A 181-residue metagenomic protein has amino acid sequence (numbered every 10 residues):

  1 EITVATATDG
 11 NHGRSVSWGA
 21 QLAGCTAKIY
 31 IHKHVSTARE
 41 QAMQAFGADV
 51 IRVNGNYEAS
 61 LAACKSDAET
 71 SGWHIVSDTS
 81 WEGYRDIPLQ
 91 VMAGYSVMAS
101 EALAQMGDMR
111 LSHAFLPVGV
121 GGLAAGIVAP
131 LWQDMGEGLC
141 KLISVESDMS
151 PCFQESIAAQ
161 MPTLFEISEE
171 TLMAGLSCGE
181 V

Functional and structural regions predicted by a protein language model:
I2-T6, R14-D67, C152-L164: Active-site-proximal loop->helix
V4-G10, L116-V120, E146: Active-site nucleophile and cofactor-binding loops and adjacent substrate-binding regions of central metabolic enzymes
G10-H12, A20, M43, A102 (+2 more regions): Buried hydrophobic positions in well-ordered alpha/beta secondary-structure cores of metabolic enzymes
C25-R39, S112, D134-M149: Short, acidic/small-residue loops that bind anionic groups at enzyme active sites
K28, I51, H74-V76, F115 (+1 more regions): Hydrophobic/aromatic beta-strand patches that form the interior of the parallel beta-sheet core in alpha/beta enzyme
A42, A59-S66, V97-Q105, H113 (+3 more regions): Alpha-helical scaffold segments in soluble metabolic enzymes
E58-D67, G72-S77, W81-G83, Q133-V181: Active-site/ligand-binding loops adjacent to catalytic centers
H74-M135: Active-site/ligand-binding-proximal alpha/beta "capping" segment
